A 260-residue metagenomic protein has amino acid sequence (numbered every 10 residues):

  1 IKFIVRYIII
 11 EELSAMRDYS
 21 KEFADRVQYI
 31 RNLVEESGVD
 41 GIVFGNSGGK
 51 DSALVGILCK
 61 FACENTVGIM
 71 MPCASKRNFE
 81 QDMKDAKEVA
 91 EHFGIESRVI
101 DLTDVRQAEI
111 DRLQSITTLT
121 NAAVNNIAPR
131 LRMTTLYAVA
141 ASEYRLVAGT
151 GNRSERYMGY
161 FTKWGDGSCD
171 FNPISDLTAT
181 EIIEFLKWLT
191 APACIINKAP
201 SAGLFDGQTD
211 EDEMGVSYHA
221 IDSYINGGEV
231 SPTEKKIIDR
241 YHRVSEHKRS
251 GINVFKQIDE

Functional and structural regions predicted by a protein language model:
I1-F44, K50, L54-V55, G167 (+1 more regions): Peripheral terminal appendages
I9-G159: ATP-dependent adenylation/nucleotidyltransferase module used to activate substrates
L33, S37, F93, I116 (+4 more regions): Change "in soluble alpha/beta enzymes" to "in soluble alpha/beta proteins
E91, V124-R132, L146-S217: Catalytic subdomain that performs nucleotidyl-dependent activation
F93, R112-L113, E143, L189 (+2 more regions): Alpha-helix boundary/capping residues
V105-L113, I127, I195, Y224 (+1 more regions): Generic structural signal of hydrophobic/aromatic residues within well-ordered alpha-helices of folded domains
